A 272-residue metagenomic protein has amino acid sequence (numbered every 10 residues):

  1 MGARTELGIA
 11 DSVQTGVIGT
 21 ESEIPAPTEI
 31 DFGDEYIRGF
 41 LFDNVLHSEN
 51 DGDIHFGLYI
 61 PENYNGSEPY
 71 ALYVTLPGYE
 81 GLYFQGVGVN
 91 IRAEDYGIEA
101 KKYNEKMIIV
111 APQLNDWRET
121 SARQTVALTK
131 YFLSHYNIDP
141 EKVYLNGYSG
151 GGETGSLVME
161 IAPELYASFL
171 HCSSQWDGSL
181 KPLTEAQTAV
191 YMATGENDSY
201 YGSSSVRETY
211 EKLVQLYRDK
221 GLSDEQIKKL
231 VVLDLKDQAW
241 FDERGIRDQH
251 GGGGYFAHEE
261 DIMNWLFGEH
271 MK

Functional and structural regions predicted by a protein language model:
M1-Y70, E153, G221-K228: A domain-start/cap signature at the N-terminus of enzymes
N63-E68, W117-S149: Gly/Ser-rich "nucleophile elbow"/oxyanion-hole loop immediately N-terminal to the catalytic nucleophile in hydrolases
E68-Y70, Y83-V89, S121-R123, L157-V158 (+2 more regions): Short, solvent-exposed loop/turn and secondary-structure capping segments
Y70-V126: Active-site machinery of serine-nucleophile hydrolases
G78-L82, L114-E119, S149-E153, S174-G178 (+2 more regions): Solvent-exposed loop/turn segments at secondary-structure junctions within structured extracellular/periplasmic domains
E105, T184-V190: Short, proline-enriched alpha-helix->beta-strand connector loops that line the catalytic pocket of alpha/beta-hydrolase
H135, E141-T184: Primarily recognizes the serine-hydrolase "nucleophile elbow" in alpha/beta-hydrolase and SGNH/GDSL folds
A193, N197-Y201, R207, Y217-K272: C-terminal catalytic histidine-bearing segment of alpha/beta-hydrolase fold enzymes
